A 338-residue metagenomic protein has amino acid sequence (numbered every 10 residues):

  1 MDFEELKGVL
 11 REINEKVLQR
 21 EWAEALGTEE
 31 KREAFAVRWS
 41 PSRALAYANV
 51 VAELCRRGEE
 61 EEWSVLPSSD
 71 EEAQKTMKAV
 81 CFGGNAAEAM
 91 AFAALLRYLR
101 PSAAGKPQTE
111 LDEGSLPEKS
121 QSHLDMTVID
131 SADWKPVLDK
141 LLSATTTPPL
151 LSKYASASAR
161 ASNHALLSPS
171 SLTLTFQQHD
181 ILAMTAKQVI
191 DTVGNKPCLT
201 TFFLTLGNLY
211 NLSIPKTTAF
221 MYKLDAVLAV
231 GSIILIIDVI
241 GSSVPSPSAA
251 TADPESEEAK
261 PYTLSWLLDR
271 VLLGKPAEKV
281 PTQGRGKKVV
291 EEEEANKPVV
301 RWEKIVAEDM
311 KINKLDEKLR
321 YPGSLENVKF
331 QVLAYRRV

Functional and structural regions predicted by a protein language model:
M1, P107-L124, D130-V338: Domain-level detector for long C-terminal conserved domains
M1-L26: N-terminal auxiliary segments of SAM/dcSAM-dependent transferases
E5-G8, E12, E30, A34-F35 (+5 more regions): Acidic, Ser/Thr-rich intrinsically disordered and amphipathic helical segments
E15, V37, P41, N49 (+12 more regions): Ordered, helix-dominated protein-protein interaction surfaces in large eukaryotic regulatory proteins
V17-T76, A87, A93-G114, P245: Class I SAM-dependent methyltransferase Rossmann-like catalytic core, especially the SAM/SAH-binding loop
A73-T76, V80-A89, V128-S131: Class I SAM-dependent methyltransferase "Motif I" SAM/SAH-binding loop
A91-A94, L138-K140: A short secondary-structure junction signal
